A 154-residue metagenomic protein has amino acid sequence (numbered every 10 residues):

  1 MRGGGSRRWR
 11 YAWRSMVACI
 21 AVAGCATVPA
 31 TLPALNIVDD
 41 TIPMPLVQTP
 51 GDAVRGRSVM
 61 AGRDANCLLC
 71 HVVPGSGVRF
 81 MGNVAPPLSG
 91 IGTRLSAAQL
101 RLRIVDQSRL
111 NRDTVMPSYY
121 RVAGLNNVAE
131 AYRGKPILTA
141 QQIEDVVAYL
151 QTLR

Functional and structural regions predicted by a protein language model:
M1-R10: N-terminal secretory signal peptides that target proteins for export/translocation
R10-A18: Sec-dependent signal peptide recognition, specifically the positively charged N-region followed immediately by
T31-G62: Electrostatic cytochrome c docking/interface patches
V54-L68, R79-G82, R133-A140: Sequence context surrounding c-type heme c attachment/ligation sites in exported
D64-V73, L100, M116, V146 (+1 more regions): The canonical Cys-X-X-Cys-His
V72-D106, V115-A129: Gly/Gly-Pro-rich "capping" loops immediately C-terminal to redox-active cysteine motifs in periplasmic/lumenal
R103, R121-R154: C-terminal capping alpha-helices of c-type cytochrome domains
